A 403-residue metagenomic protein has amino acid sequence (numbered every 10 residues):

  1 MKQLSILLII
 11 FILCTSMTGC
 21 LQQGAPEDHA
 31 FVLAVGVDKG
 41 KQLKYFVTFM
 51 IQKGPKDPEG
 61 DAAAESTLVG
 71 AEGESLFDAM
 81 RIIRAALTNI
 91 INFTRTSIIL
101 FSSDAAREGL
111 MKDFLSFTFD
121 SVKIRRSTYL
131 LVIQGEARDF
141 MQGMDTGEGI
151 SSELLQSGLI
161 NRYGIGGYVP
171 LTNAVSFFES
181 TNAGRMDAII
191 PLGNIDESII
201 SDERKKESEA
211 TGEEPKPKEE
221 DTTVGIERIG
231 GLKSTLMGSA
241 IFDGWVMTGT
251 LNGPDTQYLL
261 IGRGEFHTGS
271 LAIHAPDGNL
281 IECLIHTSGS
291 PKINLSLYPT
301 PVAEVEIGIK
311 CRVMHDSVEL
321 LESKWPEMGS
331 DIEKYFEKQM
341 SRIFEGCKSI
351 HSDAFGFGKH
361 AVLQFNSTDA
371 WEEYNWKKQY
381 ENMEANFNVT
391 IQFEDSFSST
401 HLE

Functional and structural regions predicted by a protein language model:
K2-L8, I12-E403: Membrane-proximal alpha-helical signals and transmembrane carboxylates
